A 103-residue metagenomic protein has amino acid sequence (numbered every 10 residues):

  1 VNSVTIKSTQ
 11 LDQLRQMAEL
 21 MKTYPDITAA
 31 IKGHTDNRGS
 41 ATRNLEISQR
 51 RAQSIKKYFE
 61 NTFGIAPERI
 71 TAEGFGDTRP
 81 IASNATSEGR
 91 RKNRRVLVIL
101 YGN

Functional and structural regions predicted by a protein language model:
V1: Acidic/histidine-rich, surface-exposed loop or edge segments in extracytoplasmic proteins
T5, L11, K32-N103: Periplasmic OmpA-like peptidoglycan-binding domain that tethers envelope proteins to the cell wall
A18-M21, P25, T62-F63, L100: Sec/Tat-exported extracytoplasmic proteins
